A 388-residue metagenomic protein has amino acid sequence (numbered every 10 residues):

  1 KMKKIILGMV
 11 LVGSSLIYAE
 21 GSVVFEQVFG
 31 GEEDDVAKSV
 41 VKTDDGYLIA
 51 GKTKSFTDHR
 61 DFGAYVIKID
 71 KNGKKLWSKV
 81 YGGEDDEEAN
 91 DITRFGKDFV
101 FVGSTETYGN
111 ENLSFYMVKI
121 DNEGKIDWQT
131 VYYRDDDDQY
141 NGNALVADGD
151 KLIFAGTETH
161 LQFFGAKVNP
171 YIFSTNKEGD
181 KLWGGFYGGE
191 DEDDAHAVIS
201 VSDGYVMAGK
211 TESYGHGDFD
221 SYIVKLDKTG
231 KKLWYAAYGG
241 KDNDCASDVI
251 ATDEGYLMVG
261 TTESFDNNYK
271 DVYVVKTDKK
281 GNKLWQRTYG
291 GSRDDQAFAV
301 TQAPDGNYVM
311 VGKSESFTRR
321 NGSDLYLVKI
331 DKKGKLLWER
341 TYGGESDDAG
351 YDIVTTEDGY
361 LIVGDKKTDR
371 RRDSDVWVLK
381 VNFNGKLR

Functional and structural regions predicted by a protein language model:
I5-S14: Sec-dependent N-terminal signal peptides
A19-R388: A sequence-level/structural motif corresponding to short, flexible coil/turn segments enriched in small polar residues
